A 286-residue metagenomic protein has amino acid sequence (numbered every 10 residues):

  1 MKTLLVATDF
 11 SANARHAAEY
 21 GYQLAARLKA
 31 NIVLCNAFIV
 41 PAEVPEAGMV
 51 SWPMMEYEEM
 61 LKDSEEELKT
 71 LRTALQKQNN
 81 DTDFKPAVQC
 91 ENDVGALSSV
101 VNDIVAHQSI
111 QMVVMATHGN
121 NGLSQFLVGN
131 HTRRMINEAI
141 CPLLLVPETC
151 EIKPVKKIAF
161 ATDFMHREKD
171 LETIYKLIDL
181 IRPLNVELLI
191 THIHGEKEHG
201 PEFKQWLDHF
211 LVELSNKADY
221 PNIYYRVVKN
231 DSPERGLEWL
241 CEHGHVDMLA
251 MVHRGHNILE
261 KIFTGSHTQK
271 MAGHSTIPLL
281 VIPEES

Functional and structural regions predicted by a protein language model:
M1-H16, D81, K85, M112 (+3 more regions): Intrinsically disordered or low-complexity boundary/linker segments at protein termini and domain junctions
M1-M54, K157-R226, V246: Small/aliphatic-rich secondary-structure junction motif
V33-C35, Q89-D93, L144, L189-T191 (+2 more regions): General small-molecule cofactor/ligand-binding pocket signal
P53-E66: A short acidic, glycine-rich active-site loop that binds or catalyzes chemistry on phosphate/adenosine moieties
T73-V113, N216-F263, Q269, I277 (+1 more regions): Structural beta-alpha unit
V128-H131, I174, K204-H209, F263-T268: Charged helix-capping and loop-helix junction motifs
R133, I178, V212, E238 (+1 more regions): Active-site phosphate/pyrophosphate- and oxyanion-stabilizing loops and adjacent acidic/basic residues in soluble
